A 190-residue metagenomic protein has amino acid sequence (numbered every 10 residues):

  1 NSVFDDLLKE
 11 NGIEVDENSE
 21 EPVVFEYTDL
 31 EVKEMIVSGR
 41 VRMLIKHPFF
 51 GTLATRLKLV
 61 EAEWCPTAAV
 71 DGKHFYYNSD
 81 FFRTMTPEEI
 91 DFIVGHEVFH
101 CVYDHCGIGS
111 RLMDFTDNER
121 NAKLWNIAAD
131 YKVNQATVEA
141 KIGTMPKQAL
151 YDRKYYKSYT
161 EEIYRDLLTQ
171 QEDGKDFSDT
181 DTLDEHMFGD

Functional and structural regions predicted by a protein language model:
N1-F92, V98-D190: Short, functionally important secondary-structure microenvironments
